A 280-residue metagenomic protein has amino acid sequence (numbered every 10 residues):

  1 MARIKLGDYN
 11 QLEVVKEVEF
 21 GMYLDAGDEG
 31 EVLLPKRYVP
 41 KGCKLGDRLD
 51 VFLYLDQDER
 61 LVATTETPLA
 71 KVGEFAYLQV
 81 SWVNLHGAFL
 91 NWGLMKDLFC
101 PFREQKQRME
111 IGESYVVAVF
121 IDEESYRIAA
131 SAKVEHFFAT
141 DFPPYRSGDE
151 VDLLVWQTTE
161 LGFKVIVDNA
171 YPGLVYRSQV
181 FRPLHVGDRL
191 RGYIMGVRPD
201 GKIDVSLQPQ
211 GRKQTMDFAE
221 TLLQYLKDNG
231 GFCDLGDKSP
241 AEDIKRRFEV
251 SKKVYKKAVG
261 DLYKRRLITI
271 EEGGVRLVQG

Functional and structural regions predicted by a protein language model:
M1-G280: Single-stranded RNA-binding regions, centering on S1/OB-family and related RNA-binding modules
